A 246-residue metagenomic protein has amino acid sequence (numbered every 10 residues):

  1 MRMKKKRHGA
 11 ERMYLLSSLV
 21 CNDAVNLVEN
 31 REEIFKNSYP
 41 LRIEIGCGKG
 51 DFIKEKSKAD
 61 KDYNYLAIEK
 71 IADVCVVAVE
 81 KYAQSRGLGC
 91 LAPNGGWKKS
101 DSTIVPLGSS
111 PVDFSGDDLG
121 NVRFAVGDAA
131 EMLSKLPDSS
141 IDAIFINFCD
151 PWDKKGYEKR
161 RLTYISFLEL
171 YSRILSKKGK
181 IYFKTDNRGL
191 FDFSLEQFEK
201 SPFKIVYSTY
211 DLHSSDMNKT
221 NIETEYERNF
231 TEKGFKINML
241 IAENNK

Functional and structural regions predicted by a protein language model:
M1-I43, D51-D60: S-adenosyl-L-methionine
P40-S85, L119-A130: SAM cofactor-binding core of SAM-dependent methyltransferases, primarily the Rossmann-like beta-alpha-beta module
R86-D117: Intrinsic disorder/low-complexity segments
S134-A143: A short acidic, Gly/Pro-enriched loop at the edge of an enzyme's catalytic core that lines a small-molecule cofactor
D142-R161: A short SAM/SAH-binding and catalytic strip from SAM-dependent methyltransferases
T163-K177: A short glycine-rich, Lys/Arg-flanked "PGG" loop and its adjoining helix->strand segment in the class I
K178-T185: Conserved beta-strand signature within the Rossmann-like core of class I S-adenosyl-L-methionine
F191-E196, S201-K246: Class I S-adenosyl-L-methionine
